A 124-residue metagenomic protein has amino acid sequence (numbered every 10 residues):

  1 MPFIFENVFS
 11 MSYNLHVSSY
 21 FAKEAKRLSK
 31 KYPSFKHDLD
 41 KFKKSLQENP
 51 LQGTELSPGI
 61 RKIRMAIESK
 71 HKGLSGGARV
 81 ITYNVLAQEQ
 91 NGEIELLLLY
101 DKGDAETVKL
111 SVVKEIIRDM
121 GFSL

Functional and structural regions predicted by a protein language model:
M1-L39: Arg/Lys-rich, positively charged N-terminal/basic patches that mediate binding to nucleic acids
P2-N7, Y83-L124: Enriched for short, Lys/Arg-rich terminal
E24-L28, N49, Y100-G103: Alpha-helix C-capping/helix-to-loop hinge sites
R27, S45, D119: Solvent-exposed, charged/polar functional surfaces in cytosolic regulatory/catalytic domains
S34-G53: Compact soluble domain cores
L51-L99: Basic/aromatic recognition patch in beta-strand/loop cores that engages polyanionic ligands
